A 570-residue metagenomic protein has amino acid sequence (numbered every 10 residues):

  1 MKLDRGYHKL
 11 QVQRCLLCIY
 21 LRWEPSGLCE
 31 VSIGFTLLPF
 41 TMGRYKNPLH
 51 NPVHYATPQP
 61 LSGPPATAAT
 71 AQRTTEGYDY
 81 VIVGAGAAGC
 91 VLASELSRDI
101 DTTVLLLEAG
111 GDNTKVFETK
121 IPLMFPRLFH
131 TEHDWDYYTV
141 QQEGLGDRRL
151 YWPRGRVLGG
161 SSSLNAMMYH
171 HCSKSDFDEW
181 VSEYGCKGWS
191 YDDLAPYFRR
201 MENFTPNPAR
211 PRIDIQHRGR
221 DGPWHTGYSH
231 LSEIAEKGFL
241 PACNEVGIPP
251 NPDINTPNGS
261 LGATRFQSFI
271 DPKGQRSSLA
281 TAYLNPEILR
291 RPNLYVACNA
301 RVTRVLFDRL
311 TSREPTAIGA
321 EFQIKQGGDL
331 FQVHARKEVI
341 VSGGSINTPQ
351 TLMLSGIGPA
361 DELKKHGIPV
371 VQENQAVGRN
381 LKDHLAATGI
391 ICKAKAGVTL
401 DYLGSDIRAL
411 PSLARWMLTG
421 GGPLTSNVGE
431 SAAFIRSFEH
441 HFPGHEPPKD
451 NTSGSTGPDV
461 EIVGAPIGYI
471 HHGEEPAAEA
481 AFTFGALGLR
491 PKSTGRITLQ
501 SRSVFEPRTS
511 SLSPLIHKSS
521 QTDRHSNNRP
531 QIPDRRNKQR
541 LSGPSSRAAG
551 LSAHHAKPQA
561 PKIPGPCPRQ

Functional and structural regions predicted by a protein language model:
K2-G6, C15, R22-W23, G27-Q570: N-terminal redox-cofactor-binding region of secreted/periplasmic oxidoreductases
